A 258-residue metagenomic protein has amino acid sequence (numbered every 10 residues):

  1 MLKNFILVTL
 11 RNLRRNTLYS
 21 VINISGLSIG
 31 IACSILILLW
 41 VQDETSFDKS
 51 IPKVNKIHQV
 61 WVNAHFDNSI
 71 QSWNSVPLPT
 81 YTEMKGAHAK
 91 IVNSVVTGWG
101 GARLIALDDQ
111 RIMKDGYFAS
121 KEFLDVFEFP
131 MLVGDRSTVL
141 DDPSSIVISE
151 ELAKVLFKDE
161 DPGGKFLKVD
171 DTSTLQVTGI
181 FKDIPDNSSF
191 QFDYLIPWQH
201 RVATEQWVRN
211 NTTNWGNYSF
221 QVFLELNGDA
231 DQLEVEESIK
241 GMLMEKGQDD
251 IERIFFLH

Functional and structural regions predicted by a protein language model:
M1-R11, R15-Y19, I51-P52, E236-H258: Membrane-helix entry/capping segments
T9, I24, S28, W40 (+5 more regions): Structural preference for long, well-ordered alpha-helical segments in enzyme cores
L13-N16, N23, E44, V60 (+6 more regions): Generic structural signal for small/hydrophobic residues in well-ordered secondary structure, especially within
N16-D43: Short, strongly hydrophobic transmembrane alpha-helices
I37-A102, N210-N211, W215-N227, E234-S238 (+2 more regions): Membrane-proximal extracellular/periplasmic loop immediately following the first transmembrane helix
N55-I57, A89, R111, D141-S145 (+3 more regions): Extracytoplasmic
V62-W73, V96-E122, L132-I146, D170-T172 (+1 more regions): Short acidic/polar micro-motifs at solvent-exposed secondary-structure junctions
S120-V133, I146-H258: Mid-to-C-terminal secondary-structure elements that act as membrane-proximal/extracytoplasmic interface segments
